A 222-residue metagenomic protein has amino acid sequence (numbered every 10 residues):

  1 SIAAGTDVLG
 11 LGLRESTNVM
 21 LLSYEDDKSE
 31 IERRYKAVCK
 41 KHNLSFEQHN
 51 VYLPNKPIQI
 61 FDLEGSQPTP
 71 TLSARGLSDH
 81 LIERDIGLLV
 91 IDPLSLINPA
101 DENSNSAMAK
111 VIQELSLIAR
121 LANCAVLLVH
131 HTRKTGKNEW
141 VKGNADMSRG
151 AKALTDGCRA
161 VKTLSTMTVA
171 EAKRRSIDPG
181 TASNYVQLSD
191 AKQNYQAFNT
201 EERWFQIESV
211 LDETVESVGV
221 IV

Functional and structural regions predicted by a protein language model:
S1-G10: Walker A/P-loop NTP-binding motif
A4, L96, K134: Active-site micro-motifs of SAM-dependent methyltransferase domains
D7, R14-N103, K110, L117: Conserved inter-motif catalytic segment of the P-loop NTP-binding fold
L11-G12, A153: Short glycine-biased active-site loop of nucleotidyltransferases that positions the nucleotide triphosphate and helps
G12-E15, G180: Short, glycine-/polar-rich solvent-exposed loops and beta-turns at beta-strand/coil boundaries
A37, L88, S106-T214: Phosphate-binding/switch region of NTP-binding enzymes
Q48, P70-S78, I82-E83, G87 (+5 more regions): Short, highly charged
